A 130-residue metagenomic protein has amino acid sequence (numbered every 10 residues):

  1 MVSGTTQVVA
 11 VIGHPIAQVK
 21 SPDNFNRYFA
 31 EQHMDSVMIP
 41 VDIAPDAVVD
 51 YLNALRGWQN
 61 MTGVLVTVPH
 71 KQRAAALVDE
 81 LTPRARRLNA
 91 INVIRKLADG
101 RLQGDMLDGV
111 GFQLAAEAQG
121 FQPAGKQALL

Functional and structural regions predicted by a protein language model:
V2-F121: Phosphate/diphosphate ligand-binding glycine-rich loop within oxidoreductases
A10, L129-L130: Conserved beta-strand elements of the Class I
F121-Q127: Short helix-loop-beta connector
